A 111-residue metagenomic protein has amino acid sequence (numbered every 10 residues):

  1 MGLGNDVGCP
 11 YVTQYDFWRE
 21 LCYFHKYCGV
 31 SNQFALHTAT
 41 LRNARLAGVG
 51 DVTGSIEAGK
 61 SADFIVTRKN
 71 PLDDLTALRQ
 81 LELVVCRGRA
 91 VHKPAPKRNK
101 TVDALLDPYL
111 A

Functional and structural regions predicted by a protein language model:
M1-R68: His/Asp/Glu-enriched, well-ordered alpha-helical/loop segment that forms or immediately abuts the divalent-metal
A39-L41, S61-A104: C-terminal cap of metal-dependent C-N hydrolases
D107-A111: A short C-terminal boundary segment appended to hydrolase-like catalytic domains
